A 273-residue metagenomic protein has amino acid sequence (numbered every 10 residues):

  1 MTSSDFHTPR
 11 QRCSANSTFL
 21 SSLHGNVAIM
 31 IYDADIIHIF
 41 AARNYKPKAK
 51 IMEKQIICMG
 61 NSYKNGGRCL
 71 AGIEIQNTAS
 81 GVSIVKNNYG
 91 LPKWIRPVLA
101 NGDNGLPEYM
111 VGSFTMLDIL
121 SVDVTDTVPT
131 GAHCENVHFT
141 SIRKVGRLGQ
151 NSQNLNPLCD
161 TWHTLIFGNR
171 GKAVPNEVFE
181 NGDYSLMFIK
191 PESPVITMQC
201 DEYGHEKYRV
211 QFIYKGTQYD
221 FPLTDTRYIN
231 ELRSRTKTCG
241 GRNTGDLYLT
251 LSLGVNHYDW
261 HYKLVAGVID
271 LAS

Functional and structural regions predicted by a protein language model:
G25-N26: Intrinsic disorder/low-complexity segments enriched in small, polar and charged residues
I29-I51: Short, Lys/Arg-enriched N-terminal segments with co-localized hydrophobic residues within the first ~10-30 amino acids
G66-I73: Short aromatic-glycine-enriched beta-strand elements
S80-V111, T217-G240: Beta-strand/loop nucleic-acid-binding surfaces
F114-A132, N230-L271: Flexible glycine-rich surface loops and low-complexity tracts that mediate binding to linear polymers
T125-T164, D225, G254-S273: OB-fold/S1-family single-stranded nucleic acid-binding modules
L148-Y203: Glycine- and charge-enriched low-complexity intrinsically disordered segments
